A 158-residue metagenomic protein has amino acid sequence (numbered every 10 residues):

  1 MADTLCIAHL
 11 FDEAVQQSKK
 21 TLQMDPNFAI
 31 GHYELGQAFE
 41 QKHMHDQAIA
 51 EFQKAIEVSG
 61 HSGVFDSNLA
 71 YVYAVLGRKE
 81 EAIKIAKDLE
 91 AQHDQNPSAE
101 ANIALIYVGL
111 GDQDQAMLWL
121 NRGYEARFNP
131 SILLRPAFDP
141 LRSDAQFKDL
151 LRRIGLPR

Functional and structural regions predicted by a protein language model:
M1-R158: Alpha-helical protein-protein interaction modules
